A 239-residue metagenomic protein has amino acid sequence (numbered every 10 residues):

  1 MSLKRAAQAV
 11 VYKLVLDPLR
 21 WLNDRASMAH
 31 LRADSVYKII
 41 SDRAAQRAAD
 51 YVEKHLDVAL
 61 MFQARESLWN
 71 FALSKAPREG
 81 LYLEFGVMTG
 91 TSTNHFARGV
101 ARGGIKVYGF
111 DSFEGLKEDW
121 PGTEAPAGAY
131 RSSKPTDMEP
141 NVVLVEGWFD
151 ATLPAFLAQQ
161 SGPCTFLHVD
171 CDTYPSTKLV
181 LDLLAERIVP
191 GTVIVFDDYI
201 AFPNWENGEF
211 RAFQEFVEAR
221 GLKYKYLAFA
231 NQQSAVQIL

Functional and structural regions predicted by a protein language model:
M1-D57: Membrane-proximal basic amphipathic "stem/tether" segments
D42-A59, N70, S74-L239: S-adenosylmethionine/decaboxylated-SAM
A64-L68: N-terminal pre-P-loop "Q-motif" helix
